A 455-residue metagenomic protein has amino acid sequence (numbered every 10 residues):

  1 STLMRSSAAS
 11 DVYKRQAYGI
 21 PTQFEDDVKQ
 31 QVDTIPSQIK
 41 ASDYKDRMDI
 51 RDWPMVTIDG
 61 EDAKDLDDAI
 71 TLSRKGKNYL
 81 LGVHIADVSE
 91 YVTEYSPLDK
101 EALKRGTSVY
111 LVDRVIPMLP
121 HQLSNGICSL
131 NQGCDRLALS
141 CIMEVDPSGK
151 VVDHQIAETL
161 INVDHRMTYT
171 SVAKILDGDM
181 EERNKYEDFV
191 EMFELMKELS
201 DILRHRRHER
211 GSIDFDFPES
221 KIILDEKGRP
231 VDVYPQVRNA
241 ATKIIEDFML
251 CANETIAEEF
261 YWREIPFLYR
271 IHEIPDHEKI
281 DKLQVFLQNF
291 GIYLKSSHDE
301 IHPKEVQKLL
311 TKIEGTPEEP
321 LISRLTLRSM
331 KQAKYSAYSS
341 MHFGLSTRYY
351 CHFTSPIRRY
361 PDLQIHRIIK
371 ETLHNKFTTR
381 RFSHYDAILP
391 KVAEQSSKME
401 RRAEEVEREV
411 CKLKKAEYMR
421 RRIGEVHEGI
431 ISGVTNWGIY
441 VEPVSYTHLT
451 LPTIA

Functional and structural regions predicted by a protein language model:
S1, S6-G82, S89-D135, R166 (+2 more regions): Charge-lined substrate channels and their catalytic hotspots, especially those that engage the 3′ end of RNA
R74-G76, V145-K150, L224-K227: Short acidic-glycine loop/turn motifs at beta-strand connectors
V88-E90, S148-G149, I274-D276: Conserved nucleotide-binding/hydrolysis micro-motifs of P-loop NTPases
A138-L139, M143: Phosphate/diphosphate-binding loops
E144, I156, Y169-V444: Append "with occasional cross-activation on large, charged helical scaffolds in nucleic-acid assemblies
I156-H165: Short, solvent-exposed aromatic-acidic interface loops
T447: Conserved adenylation A10 loop of the ANL superfamily
T450-I454: A short, hydrophobic C-terminal helix/tail in secreted or cell-surface proteins
